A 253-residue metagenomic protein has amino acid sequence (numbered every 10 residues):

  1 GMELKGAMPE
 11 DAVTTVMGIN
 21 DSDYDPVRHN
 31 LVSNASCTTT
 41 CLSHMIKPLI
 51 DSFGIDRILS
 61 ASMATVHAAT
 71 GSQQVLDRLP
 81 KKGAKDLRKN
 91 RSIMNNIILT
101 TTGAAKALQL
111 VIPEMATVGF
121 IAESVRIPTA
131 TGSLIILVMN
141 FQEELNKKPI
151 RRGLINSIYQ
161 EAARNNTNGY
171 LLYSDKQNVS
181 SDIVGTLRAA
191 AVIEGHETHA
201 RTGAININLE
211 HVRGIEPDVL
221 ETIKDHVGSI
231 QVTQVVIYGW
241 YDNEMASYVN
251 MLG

Functional and structural regions predicted by a protein language model:
G1-V75, L79-R88, V219, H226-Q231 (+1 more regions): N-terminal Rossmann-like NAD(P) cofactor-binding subdomain of oxidoreductases, focused on the glycine-rich
L31-N34, I136-Q142, V235-D242: Short glycine-rich or small-residue beta-strand-to-loop segments that form or flank ligand, phosphate, metal/Fe-S
C37-M45, A104, S133, Y248: Catalytic-loop motifs flanking and including active-site residues across diverse enzymes
S43, P149-R152, V249-N250: Conserved strand-to-helix beginnings and helix N-cap segments that scaffold or border functional pockets
P48, S157-Q160, G253: Short, solvent-exposed amphipathic alpha-helical segments in soluble enzyme and RNA/protein-processing domains
R57-T233: C-terminal substrate-binding/catalytic lobe of Rossmann-fold NAD(P)-dependent oxidoreductases
R126-P128, W240-M245: Glycine-rich phosphate/pyrophosphate-binding beta-alpha loops
I237, M245-G253: A conserved FAD-binding loop/helix module that cradles the flavin
